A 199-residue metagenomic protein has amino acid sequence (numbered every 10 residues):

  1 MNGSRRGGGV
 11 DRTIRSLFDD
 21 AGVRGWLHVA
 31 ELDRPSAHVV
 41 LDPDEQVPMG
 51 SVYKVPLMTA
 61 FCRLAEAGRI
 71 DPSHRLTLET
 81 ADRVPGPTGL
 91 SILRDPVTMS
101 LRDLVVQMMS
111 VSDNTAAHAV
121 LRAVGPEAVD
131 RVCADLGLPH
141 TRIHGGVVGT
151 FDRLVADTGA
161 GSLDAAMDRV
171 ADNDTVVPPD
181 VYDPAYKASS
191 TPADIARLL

Functional and structural regions predicted by a protein language model:
M1-P48: Beta-lactamase-like hydrolase cores
S4, G8, V52, D95 (+4 more regions): Soluble non-cytosolic domains of exported or imported proteins
G9, P56, A60, S100-D103 (+3 more regions): Extracytoplasmic/secreted proteins, especially bacterial periplasmic and envelope-associated proteins
G22-R24, L121-L198: Mid-domain, small-residue-enriched loop/turn segments at the edges of structured enzyme/sensor domains
V40-P43, S100-L104, V111-A116, T175-D183: Flexible glycine/proline-enriched surface loops and loop-helix/loop-strand junctions
P48-P72, L76, I195: Active-site SXXK
S73-P87, V124, V147-F151: Acidic helix-start/capping segments at beta-turn-to-alpha-helix junctions
R83-V120, P126: Conserved catalytic neighborhood of penicillin-recognizing serine enzymes
